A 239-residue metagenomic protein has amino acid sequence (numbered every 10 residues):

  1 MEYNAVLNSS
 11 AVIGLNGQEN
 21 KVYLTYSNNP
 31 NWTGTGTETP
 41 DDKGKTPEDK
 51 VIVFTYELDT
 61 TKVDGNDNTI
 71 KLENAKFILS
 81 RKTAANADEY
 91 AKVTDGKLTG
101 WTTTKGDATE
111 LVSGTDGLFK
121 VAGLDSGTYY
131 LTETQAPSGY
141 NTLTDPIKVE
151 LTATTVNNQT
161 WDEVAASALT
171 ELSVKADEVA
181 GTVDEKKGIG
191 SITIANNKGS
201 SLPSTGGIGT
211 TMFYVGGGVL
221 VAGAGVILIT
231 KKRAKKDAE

Functional and structural regions predicted by a protein language model:
M1-E239: Solvent-exposed loop/turn and edge beta-strand elements of beta-rich ligand-binding domains
